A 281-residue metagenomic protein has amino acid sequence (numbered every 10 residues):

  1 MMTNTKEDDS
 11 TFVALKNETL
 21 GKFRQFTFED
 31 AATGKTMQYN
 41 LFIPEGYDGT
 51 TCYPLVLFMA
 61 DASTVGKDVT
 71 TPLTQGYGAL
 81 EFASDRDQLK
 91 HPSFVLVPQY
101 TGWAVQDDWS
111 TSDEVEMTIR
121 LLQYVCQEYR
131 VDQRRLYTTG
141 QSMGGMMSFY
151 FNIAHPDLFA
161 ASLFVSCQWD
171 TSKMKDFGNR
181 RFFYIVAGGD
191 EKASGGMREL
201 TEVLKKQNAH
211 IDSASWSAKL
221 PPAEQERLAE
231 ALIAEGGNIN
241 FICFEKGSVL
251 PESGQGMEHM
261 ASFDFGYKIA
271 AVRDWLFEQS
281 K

Functional and structural regions predicted by a protein language model:
M1-L55, T139-M146, E202, D212-L220 (+3 more regions): A domain-start/cap signature at the N-terminus of enzymes
G46-T51, A104-S142: Gly/Ser-rich "nucleophile elbow"/oxyanion-hole loop immediately N-terminal to the catalytic nucleophile in hydrolases
L55, M59-I119: Active-site machinery of serine-nucleophile hydrolases
L55-M59, F94-Q99, R135-T139, S148 (+4 more regions): Structural recognition of the beta-strand scaffold that forms the well-ordered cores of secreted hydrolase catalytic
F58-K67, C126-Y129, Q141-M143, S148 (+6 more regions): Cell-envelope and extracellular/periplasmic
L73-R86, V165-K175, Q225-L228: Alpha-helical scaffolding within the catalytic cores of extracellular/periplasmic polymer-degrading hydrolases
Q123-E128, R134-G178: Primarily recognizes the serine-hydrolase "nucleophile elbow" in alpha/beta-hydrolase and SGNH/GDSL folds
I185-S194, H210-K281: C-terminal catalytic histidine-bearing segment of alpha/beta-hydrolase fold enzymes
